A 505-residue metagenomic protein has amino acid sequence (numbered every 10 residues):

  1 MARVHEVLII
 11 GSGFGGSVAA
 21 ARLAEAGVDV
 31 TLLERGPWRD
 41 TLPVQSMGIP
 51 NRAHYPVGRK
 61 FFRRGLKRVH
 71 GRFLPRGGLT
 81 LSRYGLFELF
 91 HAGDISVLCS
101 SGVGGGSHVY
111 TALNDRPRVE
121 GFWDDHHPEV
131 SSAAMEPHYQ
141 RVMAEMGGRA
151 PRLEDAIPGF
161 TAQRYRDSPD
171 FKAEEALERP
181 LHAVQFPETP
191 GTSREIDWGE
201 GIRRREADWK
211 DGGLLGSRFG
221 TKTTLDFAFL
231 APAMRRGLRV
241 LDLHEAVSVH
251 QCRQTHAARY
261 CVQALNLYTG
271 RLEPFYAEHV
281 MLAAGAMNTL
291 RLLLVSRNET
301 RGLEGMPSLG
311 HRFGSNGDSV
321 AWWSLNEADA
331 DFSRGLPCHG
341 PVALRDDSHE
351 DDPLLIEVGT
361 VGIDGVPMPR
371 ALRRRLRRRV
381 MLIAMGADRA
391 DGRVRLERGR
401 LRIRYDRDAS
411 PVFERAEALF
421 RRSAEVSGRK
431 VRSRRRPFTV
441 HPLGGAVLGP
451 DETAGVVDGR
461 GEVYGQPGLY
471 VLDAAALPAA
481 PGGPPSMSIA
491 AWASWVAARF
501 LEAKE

Functional and structural regions predicted by a protein language model:
E6-L32: N-terminal Rossmann-like FAD-binding beta1-loop-alpha1 element of flavoenzymes
G13-F14, M287, P411, A476: Residue-level detector of alpha-helix initiation sites
E25, D29, R35-A53, F219-G220 (+7 more regions): Glycine-rich loop(s) and the adjacent beta-strand/alpha-helix scaffold that form part
R52-L153: Redox-cofactor-proximal catalytic regions of oxidoreductases
R68-L74, A92, G121, P128-E245 (+1 more regions): Conserved redox-cofactor binding core of oxidoreductases
L79-C99, V103-G106, Y110, D115-R116 (+5 more regions): FAD cofactor-binding and catalytic pocket of flavoenzymes
Y84, A207-G213, S217-R218, D242 (+4 more regions): A glycine-rich dinucleotide-binding beta-alpha-beta segment and adjacent secondary-structure elements that constitute
A183, D242-Y260: A conserved short coil-to-beta-strand element within the FAD-binding core of flavoproteins
